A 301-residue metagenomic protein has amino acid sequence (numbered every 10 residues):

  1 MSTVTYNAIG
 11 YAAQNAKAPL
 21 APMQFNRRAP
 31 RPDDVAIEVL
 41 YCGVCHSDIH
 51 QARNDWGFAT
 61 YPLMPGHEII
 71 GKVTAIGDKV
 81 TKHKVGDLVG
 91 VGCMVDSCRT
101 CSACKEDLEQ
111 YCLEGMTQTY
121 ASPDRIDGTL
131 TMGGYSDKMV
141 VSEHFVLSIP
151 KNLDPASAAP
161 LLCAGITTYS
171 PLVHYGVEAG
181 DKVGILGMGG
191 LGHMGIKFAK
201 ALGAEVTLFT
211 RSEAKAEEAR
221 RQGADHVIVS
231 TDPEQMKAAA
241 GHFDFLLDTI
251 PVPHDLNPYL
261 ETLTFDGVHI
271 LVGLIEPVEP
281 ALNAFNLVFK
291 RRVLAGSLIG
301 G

Functional and structural regions predicted by a protein language model:
N7-I9, K182, E205-V206, V268 (+1 more regions): Residues at the starts of beta-strands that form the adenosine-phosphate
N26-C42, D55-K105, Q110, M132 (+1 more regions): Glycine-rich beta-strand-centered segment in the early N-terminal region that forms part of a ligand/cofactor-binding
C98-L186: NAD(P)H dinucleotide-binding glycine-rich loop of Rossmann-like/cofactor-binding domains, especially the beta1-alpha1
A179-M188, F198-P258: Adenosine-nucleotide cofactor-binding segment
G192-H193: N-terminal Rossmann-fold NAD(P) dinucleotide-binding loop
P253-G301: Glycine-rich phosphate-binding loop and adjacent beta-alpha segment of Rossmann(oid) nucleotide-cofactor-binding
